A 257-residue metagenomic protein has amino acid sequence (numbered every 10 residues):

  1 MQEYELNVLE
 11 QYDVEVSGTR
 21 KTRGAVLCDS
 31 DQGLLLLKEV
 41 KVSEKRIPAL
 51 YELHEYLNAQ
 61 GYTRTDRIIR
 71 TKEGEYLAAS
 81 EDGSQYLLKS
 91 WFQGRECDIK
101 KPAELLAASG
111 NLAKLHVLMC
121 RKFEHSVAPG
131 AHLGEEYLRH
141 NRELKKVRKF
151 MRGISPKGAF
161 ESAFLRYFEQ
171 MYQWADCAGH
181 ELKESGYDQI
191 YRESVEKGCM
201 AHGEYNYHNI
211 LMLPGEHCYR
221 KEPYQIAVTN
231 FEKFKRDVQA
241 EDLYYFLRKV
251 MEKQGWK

Functional and structural regions predicted by a protein language model:
E3-S30, T71: ATP-binding glycine-rich phosphate-binding loop
G18-K21, S80-E81, E204: A short catalytic or substrate-binding loop motif that flags glycine-/basic-rich loops and adjacent residues that bind
R23-V26, K72-Y76, D188-Y191: Short, solvent-exposed loop/turn elements at beta->coil junctions and helix N-caps that rim active or binding pockets
G33-S126: ATP-binding pocket architecture of kinase catalytic cores
K38-E44, H125-A201, Y219: ATP-dependent phospho-/nucleotidyl transfer catalytic cores
I68, H180-E241: Active-site acidic catalytic loop and adjacent metal/ATP-binding pocket of ATP-dependent phosphoryl transfer enzymes
V117-C120, G179, M251: Hydrophobic/aromatic-lined pockets within catalytic cores
Q239-K257: Active-site activation/catalytic loop segments of kinase-like enzymes and analogous catalytic loops in related
